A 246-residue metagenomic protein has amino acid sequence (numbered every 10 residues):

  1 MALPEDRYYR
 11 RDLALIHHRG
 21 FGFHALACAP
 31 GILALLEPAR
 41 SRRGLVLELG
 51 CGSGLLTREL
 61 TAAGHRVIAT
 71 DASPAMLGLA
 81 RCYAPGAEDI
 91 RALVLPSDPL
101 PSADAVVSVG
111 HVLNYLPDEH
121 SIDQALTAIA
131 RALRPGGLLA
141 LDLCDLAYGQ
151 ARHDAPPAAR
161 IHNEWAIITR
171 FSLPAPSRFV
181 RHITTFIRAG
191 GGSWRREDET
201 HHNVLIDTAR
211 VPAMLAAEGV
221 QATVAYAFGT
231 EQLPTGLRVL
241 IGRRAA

Functional and structural regions predicted by a protein language model:
M1-S41: Conserved class I S-adenosyl-L-methionine
G50-G52: Class I SAM-dependent methyltransferase "Motif I" SAM/SAH-binding loop
G54-S97: Class I SAM-dependent methyltransferase SAM/SAH-binding core
D98-V106: A short acidic, Gly/Pro-enriched loop at the edge of an enzyme's catalytic core that lines a small-molecule cofactor
A105-H120: A short SAM/SAH-binding and catalytic strip from SAM-dependent methyltransferases
D123-P135: A short glycine-rich, Lys/Arg-flanked "PGG" loop and its adjoining helix->strand segment in the class I
A140-P212: SAM-dependent methyltransferase
T208-A246: C-terminal lobe and adjacent flexible extensions of AdoMet/dcAdoMet transferase-like proteins
